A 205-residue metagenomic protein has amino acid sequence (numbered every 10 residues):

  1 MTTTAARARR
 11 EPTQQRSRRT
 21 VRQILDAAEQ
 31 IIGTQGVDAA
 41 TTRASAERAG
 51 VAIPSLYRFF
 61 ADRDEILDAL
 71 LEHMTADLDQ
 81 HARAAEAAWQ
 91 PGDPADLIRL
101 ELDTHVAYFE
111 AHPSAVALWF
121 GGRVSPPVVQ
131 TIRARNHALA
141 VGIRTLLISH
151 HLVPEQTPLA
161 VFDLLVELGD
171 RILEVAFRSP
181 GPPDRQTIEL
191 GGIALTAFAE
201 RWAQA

Functional and structural regions predicted by a protein language model:
M1-R19, A203-A205: N-terminal intrinsically disordered/low-complexity leader segments
S17-A28, S45, L70-H81: Generic hydrophobic, amphipathic alpha-helix propensity
T20, R63, L70, M74 (+7 more regions): Hydrophobic/aromatic residues within well-ordered alpha-helical segments
Q23, I31-E65: Helix-turn-helix
A69, R83-E110, L165: Hydrophobic alpha-helical connector segments
A82-W89, V116-R123, A176-P180: Secondary-structure edge/capping motif, primarily at the C-terminal ends of alpha-helices and the immediately following
Q90-P91, A111-V116, P126, N136-F162 (+1 more regions): Hydrophobic alpha-helical bundle segments that form small-molecule/ligand-binding pockets
A140-V141, Q156-R178, Q186-F198: Hydrophobic alpha-helical segments that form the core of small-molecule binding pockets and/or dimer interfaces
